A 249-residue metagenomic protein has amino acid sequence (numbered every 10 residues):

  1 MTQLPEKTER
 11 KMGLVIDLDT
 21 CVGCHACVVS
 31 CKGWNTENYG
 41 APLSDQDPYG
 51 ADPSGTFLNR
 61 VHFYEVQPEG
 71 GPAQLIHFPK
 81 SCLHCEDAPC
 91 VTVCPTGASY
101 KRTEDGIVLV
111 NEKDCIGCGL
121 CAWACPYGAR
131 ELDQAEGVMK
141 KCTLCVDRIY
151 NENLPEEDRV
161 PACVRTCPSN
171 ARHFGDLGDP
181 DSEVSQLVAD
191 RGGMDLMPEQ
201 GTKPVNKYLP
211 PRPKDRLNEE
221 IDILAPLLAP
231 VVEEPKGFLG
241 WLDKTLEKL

Functional and structural regions predicted by a protein language model:
M1-L249: Non-ligating segments of multi-cofactor redox enzymes
